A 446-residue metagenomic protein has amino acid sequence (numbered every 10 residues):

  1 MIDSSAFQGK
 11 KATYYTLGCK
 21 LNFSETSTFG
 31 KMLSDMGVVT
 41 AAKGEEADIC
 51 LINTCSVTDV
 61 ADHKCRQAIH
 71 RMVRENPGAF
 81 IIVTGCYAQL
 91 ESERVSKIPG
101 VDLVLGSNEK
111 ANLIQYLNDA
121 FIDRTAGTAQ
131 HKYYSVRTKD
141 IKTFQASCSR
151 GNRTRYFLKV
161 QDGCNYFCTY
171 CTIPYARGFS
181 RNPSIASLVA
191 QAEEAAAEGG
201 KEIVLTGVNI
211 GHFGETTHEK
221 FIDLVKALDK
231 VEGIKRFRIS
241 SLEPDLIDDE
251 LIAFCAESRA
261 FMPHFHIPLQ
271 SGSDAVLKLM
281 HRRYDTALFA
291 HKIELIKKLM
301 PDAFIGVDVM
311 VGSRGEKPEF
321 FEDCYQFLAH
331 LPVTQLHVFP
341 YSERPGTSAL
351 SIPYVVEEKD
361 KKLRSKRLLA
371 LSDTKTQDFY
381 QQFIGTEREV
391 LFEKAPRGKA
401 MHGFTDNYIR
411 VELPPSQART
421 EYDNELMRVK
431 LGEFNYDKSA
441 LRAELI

Functional and structural regions predicted by a protein language model:
M1-T206, G211-H212, K226, E250 (+8 more regions): Proteins enriched for Cys/Gly/acidic motifs involved in redox and nucleic-acid/cofactor modification
S4, C148-S149, A253-E257, L269 (+4 more regions): Replace "in large, NTP-powered and nucleic-acid-processing enzymes" with "in large, NTP-powered factors and other
N22, T58-A61, A88, P244 (+3 more regions): Alpha-helix N-cap/loop-to-helix initiation residues
E45-E46, N165, G272, P396-G398 (+1 more regions): Short strand-connecting beta-turns/loops that link adjacent beta-strands
L51, C86, L113, L205 (+7 more regions): Residue-level signal for inorganic ion chemistry
I81-I82, L90, A197-E319, H330: Conserved SAM/AdoMet-binding glycine-rich loop
L277-M280, S348-I352: Short acidic, glycine/proline-rich loop/turn micro-motifs
S351-I446: Terminal RNA-binding accessory module
